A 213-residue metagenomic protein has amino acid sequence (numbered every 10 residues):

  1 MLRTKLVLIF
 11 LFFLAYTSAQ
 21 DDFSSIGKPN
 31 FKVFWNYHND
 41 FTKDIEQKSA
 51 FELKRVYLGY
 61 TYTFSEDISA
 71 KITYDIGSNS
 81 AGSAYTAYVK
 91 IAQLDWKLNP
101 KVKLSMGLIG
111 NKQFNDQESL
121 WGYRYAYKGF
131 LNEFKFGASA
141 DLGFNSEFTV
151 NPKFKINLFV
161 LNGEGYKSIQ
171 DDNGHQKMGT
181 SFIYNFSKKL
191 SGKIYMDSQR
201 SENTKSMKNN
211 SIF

Functional and structural regions predicted by a protein language model:
M1-F23: Cleavable N-terminal export/targeting peptides
L2-T4, V89, G192: Generic cytosolic/nucleocytoplasmic N-terminal low-complexity/intrinsically disordered segments
V7-I9, N36, G59, L94 (+2 more regions): General helical structural elements
S18-L104, D141-F159, Y184-S187: Beta-barrel outer-membrane channel/assembly domains of diderm bacteria
F34-I45, A81, V102-I183, R200: Surface-exposed coil loops of outer-membrane beta-barrel proteins
F51-L53, A87, S139, H175-K177 (+1 more regions): Membrane-spanning beta-strands of outer-membrane beta-barrel proteins
K153, N173, I183-F213: Detector for outer-membrane/organellar transmembrane beta-barrel domains, recognizing the amphipathic beta-strand
